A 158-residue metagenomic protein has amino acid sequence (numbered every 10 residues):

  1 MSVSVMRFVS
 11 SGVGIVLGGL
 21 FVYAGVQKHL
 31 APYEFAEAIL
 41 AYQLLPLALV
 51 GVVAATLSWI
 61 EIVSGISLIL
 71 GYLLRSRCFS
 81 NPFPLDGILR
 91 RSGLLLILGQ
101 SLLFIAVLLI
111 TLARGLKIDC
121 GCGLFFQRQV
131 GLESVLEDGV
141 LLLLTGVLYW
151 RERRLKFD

Functional and structural regions predicted by a protein language model:
M1-D158: Membrane-interfacial helix-loop segments of redox and metal-homeostasis proteins, especially TM-loop-TM junctions
